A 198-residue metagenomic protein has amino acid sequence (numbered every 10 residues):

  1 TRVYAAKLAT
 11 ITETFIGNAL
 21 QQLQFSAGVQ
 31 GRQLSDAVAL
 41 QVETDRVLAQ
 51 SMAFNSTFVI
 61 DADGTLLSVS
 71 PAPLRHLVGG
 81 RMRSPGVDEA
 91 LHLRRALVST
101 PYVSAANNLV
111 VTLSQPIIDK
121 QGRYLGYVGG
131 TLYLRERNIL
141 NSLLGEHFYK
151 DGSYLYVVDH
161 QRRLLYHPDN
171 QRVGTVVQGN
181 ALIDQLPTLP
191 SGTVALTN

Functional and structural regions predicted by a protein language model:
T1-V38, R46-A53: Juxtamembrane extracytoplasmic/periplasmic/luminal helical "stalk" adjacent to the first N-terminal
R2, L20, Q24, Q41-D45 (+3 more regions): Extracytoplasmic/secreted envelope proteins and their assembly/folding machinery, especially bacterial periplasmic
D36-A53, P73, R83, R123 (+1 more regions): Solvent-exposed, extracytoplasmic
Q50-A53, T57, A62-Y133, R137-I139 (+1 more regions): Extracytoplasmic/periplasmic ligand-binding sensor regions of membrane-associated signaling proteins
